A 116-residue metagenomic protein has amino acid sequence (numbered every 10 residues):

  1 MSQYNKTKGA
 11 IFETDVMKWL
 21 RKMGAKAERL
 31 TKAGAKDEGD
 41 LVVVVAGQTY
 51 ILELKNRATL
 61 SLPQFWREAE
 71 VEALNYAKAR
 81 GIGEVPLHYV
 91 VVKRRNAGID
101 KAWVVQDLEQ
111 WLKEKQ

Functional and structural regions predicted by a protein language model:
M1-Q116: Catalytic phosphate/metal-binding cores of nucleic-acid and nucleotide-processing enzymes, i.e., regions that mediate
